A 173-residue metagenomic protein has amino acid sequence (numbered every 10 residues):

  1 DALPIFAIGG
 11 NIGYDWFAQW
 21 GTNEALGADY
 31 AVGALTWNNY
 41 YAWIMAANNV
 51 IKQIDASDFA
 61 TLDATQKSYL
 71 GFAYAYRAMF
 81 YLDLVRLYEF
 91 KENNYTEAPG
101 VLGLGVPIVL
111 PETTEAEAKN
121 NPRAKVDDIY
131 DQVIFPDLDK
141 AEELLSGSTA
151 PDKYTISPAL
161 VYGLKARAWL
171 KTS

Functional and structural regions predicted by a protein language model:
G13-E89, A124-D127, E142-P151: Conserved, well-structured interaction surfaces
Y74, Y162-K165: TPR/Sel1-like alpha-solenoid repeat signature
R86, K165, W169: Short, contiguous alpha-helical
L87-Q132: Short coil/linker segments at helix-helix boundaries
A150-P158: Extracytoplasmic ligand-binding clamshell segments of periplasmic binding protein
A159, A168-S173: Aromatic-residue-lined binding/catalytic grooves and analogous aromatic/hydrophobic interfacial grooves in multimeric
